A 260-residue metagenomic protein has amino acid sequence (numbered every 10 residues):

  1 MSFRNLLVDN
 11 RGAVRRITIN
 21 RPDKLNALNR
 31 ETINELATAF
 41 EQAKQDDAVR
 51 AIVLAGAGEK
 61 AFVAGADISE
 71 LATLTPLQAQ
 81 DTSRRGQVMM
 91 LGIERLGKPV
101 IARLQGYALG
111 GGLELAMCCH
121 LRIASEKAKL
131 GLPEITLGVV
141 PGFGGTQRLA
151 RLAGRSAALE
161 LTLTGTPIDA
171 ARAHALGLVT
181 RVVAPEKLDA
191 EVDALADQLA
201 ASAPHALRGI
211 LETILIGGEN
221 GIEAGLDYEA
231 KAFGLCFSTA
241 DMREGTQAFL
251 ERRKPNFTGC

Functional and structural regions predicted by a protein language model:
M1-A55, L77, L91, D189: Conserved CoA-thioester-binding segment of acyl-CoA-metabolizing enzymes
M1-F3, Q247-C260: Terminal low-complexity tails and localization/encapsulation signals of metabolic enzymes
I17, R21, E35-L36, L54 (+7 more regions): Terminal peptide-recognition signature
P22-L25, K60, G65, L71 (+4 more regions): A short, glycine- and basic residue-enriched loop/turn that sits immediately adjacent to a domain's principal
G56-G92, A108, G221: Glycine- (often His-adjacent) and acidic-residue-rich active-site loop that binds/positions the CoA thioester
G92-L207, L235-T239, R243-E244, R253 (+1 more regions): Crotonase-fold acyl-CoA enzyme core
